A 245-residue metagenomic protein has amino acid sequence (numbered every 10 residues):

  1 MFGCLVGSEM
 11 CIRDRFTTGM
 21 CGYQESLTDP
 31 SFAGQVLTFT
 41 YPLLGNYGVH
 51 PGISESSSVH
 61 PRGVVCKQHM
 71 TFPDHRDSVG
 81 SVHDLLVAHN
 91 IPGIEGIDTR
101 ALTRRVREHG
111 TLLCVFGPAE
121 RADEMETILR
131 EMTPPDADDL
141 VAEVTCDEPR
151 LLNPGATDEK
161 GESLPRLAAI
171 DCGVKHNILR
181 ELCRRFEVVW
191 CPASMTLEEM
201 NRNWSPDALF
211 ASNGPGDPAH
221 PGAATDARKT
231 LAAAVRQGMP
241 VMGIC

Functional and structural regions predicted by a protein language model:
F2-G7, I12: Single conserved hydrophobic/aromatic residue that forms the stacking wall/gate of nucleotide- or nucleobase-binding
F16, T38-F39, C66, G93-I97 (+1 more regions): General beta-strand structural signal in soluble alpha/beta enzymes
T17-T28, A33-L37, L44-N46: Thiamine diphosphate
V36, G63, D207-A208: Short, Asp-centered acidic motifs that coordinate Mg2+ and/or phosphate in catalytic or ligand-binding sites
N46, P73, D217-A219: Short glycine-rich, flexible loops that bind phosphorylated cofactors or substrates
G52, R62-G155: Internal gly/pro-rich beta-alpha loop/helix module that stabilizes soluble enzyme cofactors or their anionic handles
R166-I170: Conserved beta-strand elements of the Class I
N177-G243: Flexible gly/pro-rich beta->alpha loop and the following alpha-helix that scaffold active-site loops
